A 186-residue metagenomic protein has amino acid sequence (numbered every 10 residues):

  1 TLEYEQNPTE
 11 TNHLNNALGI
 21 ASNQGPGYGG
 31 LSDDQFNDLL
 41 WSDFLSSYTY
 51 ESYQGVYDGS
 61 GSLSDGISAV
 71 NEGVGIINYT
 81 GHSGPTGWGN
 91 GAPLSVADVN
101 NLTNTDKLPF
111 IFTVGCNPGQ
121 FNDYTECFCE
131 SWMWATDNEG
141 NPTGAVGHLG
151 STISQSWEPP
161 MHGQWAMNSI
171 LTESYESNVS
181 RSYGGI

Functional and structural regions predicted by a protein language model:
T1-I186: Cysteine-dependent hydrolase recognition
